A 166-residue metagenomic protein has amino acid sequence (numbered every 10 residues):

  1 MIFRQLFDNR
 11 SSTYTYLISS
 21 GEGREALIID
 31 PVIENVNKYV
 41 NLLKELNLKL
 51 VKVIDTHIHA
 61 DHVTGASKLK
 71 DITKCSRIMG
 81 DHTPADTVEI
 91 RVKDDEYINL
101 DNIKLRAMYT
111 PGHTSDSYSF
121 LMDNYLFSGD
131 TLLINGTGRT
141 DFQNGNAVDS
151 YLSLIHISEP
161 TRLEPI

Functional and structural regions predicted by a protein language model:
M1-K49, S119-G129, N135: Conserved beta-strand hairpin/beta-sheet module of binuclear metal-dependent hydrolase folds, prominently
S12, G23-R24, I33-Y109: Active-site HxH/HxHxD metal-binding segment of metal-dependent hydrolases
L17, Y97-Y125: Core dinuclear metal-dependent hydrolase active-site scaffold
E25, D86-V88, N135-Q143: A short acidic, helix-capping loop that chelates divalent metal ions and anchors anionic groups
P31, I58, H82-T83, H113-T114 (+3 more regions): Active-site metal-binding loops of divalent metal-dependent hydrolases
T64, N144-G145: Residue-level signal for the nucleotide or nucleotide-sugar donor/cofactor binding architecture
N146-S153: Active-site glycine-rich loop that binds ribose-phosphate moieties when present
I155-I166: Single conserved hydrophobic/aromatic residue that forms the stacking wall/gate of nucleotide- or nucleobase-binding
